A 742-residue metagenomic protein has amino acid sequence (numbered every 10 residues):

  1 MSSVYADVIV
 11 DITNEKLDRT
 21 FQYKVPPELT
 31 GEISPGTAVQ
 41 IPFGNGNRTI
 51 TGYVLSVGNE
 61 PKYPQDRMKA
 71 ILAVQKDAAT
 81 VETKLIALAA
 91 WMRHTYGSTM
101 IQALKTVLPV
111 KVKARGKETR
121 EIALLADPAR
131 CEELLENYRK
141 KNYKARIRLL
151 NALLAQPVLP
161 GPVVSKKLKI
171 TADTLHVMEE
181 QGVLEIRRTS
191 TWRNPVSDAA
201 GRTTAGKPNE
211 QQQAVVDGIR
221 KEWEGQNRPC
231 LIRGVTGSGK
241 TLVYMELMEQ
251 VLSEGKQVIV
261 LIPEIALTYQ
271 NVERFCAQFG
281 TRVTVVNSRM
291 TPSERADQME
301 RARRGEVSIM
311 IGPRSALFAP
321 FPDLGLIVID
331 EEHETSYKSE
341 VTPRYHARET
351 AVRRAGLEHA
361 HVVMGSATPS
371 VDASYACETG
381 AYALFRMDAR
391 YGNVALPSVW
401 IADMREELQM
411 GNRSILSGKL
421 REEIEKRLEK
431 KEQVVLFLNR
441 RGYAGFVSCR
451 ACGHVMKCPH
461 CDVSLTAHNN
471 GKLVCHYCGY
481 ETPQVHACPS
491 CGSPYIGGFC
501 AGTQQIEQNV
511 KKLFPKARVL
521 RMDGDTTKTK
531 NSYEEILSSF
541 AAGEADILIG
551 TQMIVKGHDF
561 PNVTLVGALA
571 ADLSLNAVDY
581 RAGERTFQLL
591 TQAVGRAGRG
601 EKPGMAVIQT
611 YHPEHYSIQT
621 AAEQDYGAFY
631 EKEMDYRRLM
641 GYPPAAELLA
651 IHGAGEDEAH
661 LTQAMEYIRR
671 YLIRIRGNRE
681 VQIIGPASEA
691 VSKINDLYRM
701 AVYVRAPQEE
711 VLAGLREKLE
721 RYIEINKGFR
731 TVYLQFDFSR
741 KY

Functional and structural regions predicted by a protein language model:
M1-S366, E378-V394, I675-N678, Y703 (+3 more regions): Accessory, non-ATPase domains that flank or precede helicase/AAA+ motor cores in DNA-metabolism machines
Y5, S34-P35, H660-I673: A short, contiguous, amphipathic alpha-helix enriched in charged residues
L17, L72-A73, A645-A646, D696-Y698: Short glycine-enriched loop/turn motifs at secondary-structure junctions
A38, N59, Q682-E710: Short, intrinsically disordered low-complexity segments
S56-G58, L108, R188-S190, L438-R440 (+4 more regions): A general secondary-structure junction signal
T203-N209, Q213, D217, Q226-T662 (+4 more regions): Inter-lobe coupling/hinge segments of SF2-like helicase ATPases
R670, R674-R676, E680-Y698, L719 (+1 more regions): A carboxyl-terminal module marker
